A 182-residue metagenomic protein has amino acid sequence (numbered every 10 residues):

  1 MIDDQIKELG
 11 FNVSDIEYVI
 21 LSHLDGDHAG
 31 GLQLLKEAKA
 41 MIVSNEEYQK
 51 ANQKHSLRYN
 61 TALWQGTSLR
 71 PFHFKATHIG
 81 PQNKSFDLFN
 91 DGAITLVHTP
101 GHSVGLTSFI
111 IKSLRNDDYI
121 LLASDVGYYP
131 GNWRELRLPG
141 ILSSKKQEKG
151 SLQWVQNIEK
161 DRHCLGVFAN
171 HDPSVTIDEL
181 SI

Functional and structural regions predicted by a protein language model:
M1-D4, S108-I182: Cap/insert and terminal regions of metallo-dependent hydrolase folds
M1-F11, D15, S44-V97, S143-C164: Metallo-beta-lactamase
M1-I42: Active-site metal-binding motif and surrounding structural segment of the metallo-beta-lactamase
L24, E47, G101-S103, D125-V126 (+1 more regions): Active-site metal-binding loops of divalent metal-dependent hydrolases
L34-E37, S56-R58, L136-L138, S181-I182: Short, glycine/charged-enriched secondary-structure capping and boundary segments
E37, F72-P130: Catalytic core of the metallo-beta-lactamase
K39-A40, T67, D118, L165: A structural micro-motif
